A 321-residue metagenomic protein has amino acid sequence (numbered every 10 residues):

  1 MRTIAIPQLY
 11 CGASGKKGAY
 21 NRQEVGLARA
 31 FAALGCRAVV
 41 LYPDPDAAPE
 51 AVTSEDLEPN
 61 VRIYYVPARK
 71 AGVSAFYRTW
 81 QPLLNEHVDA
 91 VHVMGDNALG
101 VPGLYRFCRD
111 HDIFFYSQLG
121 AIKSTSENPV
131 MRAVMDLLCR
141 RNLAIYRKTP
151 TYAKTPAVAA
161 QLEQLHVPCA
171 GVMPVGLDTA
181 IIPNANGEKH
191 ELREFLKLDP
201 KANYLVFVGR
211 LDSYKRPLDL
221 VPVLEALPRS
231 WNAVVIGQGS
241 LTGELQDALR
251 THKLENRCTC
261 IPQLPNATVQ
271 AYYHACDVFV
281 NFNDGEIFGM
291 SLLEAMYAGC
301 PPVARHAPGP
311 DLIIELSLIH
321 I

Functional and structural regions predicted by a protein language model:
G26-R29, A133-T151: Membrane-proximal helix-turn-helix segments that form the acceptor-binding/catalytic region of lipid-linked
Y152, L198-K215, V221-L224: Conserved donor-binding/catalytic core segment of Leloir-type glycosyltransferases
A157, G176: Carbohydrate-associated surface elements
Q246-L264: Nucleotide-activated donor-binding/catalytic signature segment of Leloir-type glycosyltransferases, i.e., the conserved
Q263-L264, A271-C276: Short alpha-helical donor nucleotide-sugar binding micro-motif in glycosyltransferases
D284: Aromatic "clamp/platform" in nucleotide-sugar-dependent glycosyltransferases that forms part of the donor/acceptor
P301-A304: Short hydrophobic beta-strand element within catalytic cores of glycosyltransferases and related nucleotide-activated
I319-I321: Conserved small/polar residues in nucleotide/adenosyl-binding loops
